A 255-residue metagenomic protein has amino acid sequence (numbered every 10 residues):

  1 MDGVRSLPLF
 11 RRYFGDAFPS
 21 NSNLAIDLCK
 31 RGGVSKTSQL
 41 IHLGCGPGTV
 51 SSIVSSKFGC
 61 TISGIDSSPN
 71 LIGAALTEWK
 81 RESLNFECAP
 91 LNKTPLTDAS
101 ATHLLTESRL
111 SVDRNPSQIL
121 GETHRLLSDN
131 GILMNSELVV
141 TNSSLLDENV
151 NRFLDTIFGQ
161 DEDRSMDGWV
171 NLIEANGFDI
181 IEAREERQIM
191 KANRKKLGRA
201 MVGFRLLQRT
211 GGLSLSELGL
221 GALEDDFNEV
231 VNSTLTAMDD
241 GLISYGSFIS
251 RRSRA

Functional and structural regions predicted by a protein language model:
F10-D27: Conserved SAM-binding loop and adjacent beta-strand
P47-K93: Class I SAM-dependent methyltransferase SAM/SAH-binding core
N92-L104: A short acidic, Gly/Pro-enriched loop at the edge of an enzyme's catalytic core that lines a small-molecule cofactor
H103-N115: A short SAM/SAH-binding and catalytic strip from SAM-dependent methyltransferases
S117-I132: A short glycine-rich, Lys/Arg-flanked "PGG" loop and its adjoining helix->strand segment in the class I
L138-Q160: Short, glycine-/aromatic-enriched active-site segment of Class I SAM-dependent methyltransferases
E162-N176: Short alpha-helix
R184-A255: Conserved Class I S-adenosyl-L-methionine
